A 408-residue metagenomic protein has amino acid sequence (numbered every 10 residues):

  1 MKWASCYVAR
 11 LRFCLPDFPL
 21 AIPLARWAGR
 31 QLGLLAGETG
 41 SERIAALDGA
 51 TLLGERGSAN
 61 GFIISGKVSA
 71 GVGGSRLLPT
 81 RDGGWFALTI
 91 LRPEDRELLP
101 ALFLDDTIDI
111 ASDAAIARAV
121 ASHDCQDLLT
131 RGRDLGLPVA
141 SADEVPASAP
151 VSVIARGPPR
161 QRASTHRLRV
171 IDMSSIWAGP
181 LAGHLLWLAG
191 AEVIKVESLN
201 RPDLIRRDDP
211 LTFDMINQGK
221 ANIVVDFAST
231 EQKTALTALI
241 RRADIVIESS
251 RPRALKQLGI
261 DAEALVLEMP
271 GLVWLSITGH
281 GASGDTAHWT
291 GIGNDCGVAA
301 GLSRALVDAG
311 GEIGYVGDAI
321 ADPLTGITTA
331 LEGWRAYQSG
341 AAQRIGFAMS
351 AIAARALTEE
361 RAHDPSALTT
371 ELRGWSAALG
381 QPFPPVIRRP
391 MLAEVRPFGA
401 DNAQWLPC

Functional and structural regions predicted by a protein language model:
M1-G71, L91-R96, A115-V139, D143-C408: N-terminal helix-loop segment corresponding to the beta1-alpha1 unit of nucleotide/adenylate-binding folds
R81-G83: Glycine-centered tight beta-turn/hairpin loop motif at sheet-sheet or coil-to-beta transitions
F86-L88: Short glycine-/aliphatic-rich beta-strand segments at the starts of folded cytosolic domains
L102-D106: A hydrophobic, small-residue-rich beta->alpha segment in the mid-to-C-terminal subdomain of diverse proteins
I110-A111: Glycine-rich active-site loop/strand segments that organize a redox cofactor
